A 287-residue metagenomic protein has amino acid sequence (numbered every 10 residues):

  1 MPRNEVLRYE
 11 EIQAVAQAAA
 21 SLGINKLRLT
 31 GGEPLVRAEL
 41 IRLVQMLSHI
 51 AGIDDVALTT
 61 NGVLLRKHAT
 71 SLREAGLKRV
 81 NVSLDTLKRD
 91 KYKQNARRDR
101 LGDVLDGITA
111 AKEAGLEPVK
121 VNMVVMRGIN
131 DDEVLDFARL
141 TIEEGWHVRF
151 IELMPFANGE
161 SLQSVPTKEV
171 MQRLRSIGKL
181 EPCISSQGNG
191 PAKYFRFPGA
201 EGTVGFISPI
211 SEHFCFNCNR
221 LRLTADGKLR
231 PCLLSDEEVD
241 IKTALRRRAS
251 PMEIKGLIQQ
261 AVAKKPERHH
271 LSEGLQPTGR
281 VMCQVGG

Functional and structural regions predicted by a protein language model:
M1-P2, R66, K88-N95, A157-S161 (+1 more regions): A short acidic, helix-capping loop that chelates divalent metal ions and anchors anionic groups
M1-Y9, L233: Canonical Radical SAM [4Fe-4S] cluster-binding loop centered on the CxxxCxxC motif and its immediate flanking residues
V6-L29, V36-I151: Radical SAM/AdoMet-radical enzyme domain recognition
K26, E33-L35, D85, Y92-R100 (+1 more regions): Short N-terminal secondary-structure initiator segments
L35-V36, F156: Short, active-site-adjacent cap segments at secondary-structure transitions
E143, L153-G287: Auxiliary Fe-S-binding modules of radical SAM enzymes
